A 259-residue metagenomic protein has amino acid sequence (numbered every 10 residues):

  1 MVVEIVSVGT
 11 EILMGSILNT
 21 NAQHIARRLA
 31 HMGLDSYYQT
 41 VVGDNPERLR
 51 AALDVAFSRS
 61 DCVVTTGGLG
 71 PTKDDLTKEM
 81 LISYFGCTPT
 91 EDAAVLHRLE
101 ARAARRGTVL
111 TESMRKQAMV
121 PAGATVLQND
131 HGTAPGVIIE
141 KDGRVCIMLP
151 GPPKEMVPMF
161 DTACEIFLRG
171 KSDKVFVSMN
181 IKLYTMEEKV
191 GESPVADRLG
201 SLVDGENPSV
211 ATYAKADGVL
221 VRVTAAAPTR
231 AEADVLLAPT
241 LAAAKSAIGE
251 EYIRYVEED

Functional and structural regions predicted by a protein language model:
M1-T40, A231-V235: Glycine-rich phosphate/diphosphate-binding loop of Rossmann-like nucleotide-binding domains
V8-T10, T65-K73, P150, A226-A227: Glycine-rich beta-strand-to-loop/alpha-helix junction loops that act as flexible
Y38-E47, E257: Short beta->alpha junction loops
R48-D54, S58, D75-K171: Proline/glycine-rich low-complexity loops and linkers
D61: Conserved acidic residues
T66-T88, G249-R254: Flexible gly/pro-rich beta->alpha loop and the following alpha-helix that scaffold active-site loops
E140-D217, R222-T224, T229-L237: Accessory alpha-helical/coil subdomains and C-terminal extensions that flank or cap enzyme catalytic cores
L237-D259: Long, charged amphipathic helices and adjacent flexible linkers at domain junctions
